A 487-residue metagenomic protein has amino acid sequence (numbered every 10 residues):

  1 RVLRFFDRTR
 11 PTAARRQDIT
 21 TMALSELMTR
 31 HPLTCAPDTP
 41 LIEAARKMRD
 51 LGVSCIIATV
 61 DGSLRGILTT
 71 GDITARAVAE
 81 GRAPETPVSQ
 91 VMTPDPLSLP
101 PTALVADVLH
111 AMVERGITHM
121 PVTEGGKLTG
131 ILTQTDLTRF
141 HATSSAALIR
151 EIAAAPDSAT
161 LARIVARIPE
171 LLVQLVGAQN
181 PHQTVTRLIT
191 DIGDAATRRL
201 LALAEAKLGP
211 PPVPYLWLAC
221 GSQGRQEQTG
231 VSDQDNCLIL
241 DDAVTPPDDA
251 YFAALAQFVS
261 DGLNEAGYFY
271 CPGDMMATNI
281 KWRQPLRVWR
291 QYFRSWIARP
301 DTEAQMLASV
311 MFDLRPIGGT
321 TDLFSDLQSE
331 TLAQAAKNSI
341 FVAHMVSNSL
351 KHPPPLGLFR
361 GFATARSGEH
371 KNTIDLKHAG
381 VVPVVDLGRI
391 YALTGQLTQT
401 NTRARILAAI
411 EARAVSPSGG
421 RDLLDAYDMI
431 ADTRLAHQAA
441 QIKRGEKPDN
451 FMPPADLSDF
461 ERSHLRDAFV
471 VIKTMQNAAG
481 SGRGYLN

Functional and structural regions predicted by a protein language model:
R1-A202, A206-L218, S222, D241-A243 (+1 more regions): Tandem CBS (Cystathionine beta-synthase) repeat/Bateman regulatory domains
A147-N487: A nucleotide- and high-energy phosphate-metabolite-utilizing enzyme signature
